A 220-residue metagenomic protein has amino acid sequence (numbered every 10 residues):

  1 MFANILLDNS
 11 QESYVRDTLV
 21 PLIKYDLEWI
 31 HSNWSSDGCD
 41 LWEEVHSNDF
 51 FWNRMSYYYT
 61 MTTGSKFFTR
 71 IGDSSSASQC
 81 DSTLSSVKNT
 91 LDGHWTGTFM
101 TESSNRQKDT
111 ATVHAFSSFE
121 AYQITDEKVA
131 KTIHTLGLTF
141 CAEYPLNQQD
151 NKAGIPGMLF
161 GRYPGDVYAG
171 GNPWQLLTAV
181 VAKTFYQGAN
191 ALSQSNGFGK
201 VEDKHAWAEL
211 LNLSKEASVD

Functional and structural regions predicted by a protein language model:
M1-N33, R54: Aromatic-rich carbohydrate-recognition surfaces in CAZymes
L6-D17, D37-V45, T63-D81, Q123: Inter-helical turn/loop segments and adjacent helix faces that build the functional surface of alpha-helical bundle
V20, L27, H31, S47-N48 (+2 more regions): Long, hydrophobic, well-ordered secondary-structure blocks that form the structural core and pocket-lining surfaces
N33-D49, H94-F99: Acidic/His metal-coordination segments adjacent to aromatic residues that form catalytic metal sites in metalloenzymes
F50-Y58, R70-V180, Y186, N190-S193 (+2 more regions): Extended ligand-binding clefts on enzyme/binding-domain cores
L192-S195, K204-D220: Beta-rich accessory regions
